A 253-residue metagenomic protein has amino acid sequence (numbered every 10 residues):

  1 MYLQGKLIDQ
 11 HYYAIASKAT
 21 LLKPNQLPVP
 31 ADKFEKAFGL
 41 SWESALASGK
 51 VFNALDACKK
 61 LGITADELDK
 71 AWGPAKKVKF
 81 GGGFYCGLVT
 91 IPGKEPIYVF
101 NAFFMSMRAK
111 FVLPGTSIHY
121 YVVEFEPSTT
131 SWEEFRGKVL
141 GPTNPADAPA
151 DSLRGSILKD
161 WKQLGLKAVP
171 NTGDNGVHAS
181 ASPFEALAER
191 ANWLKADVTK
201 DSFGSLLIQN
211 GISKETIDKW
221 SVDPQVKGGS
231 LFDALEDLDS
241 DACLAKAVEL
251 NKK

Functional and structural regions predicted by a protein language model:
M1-K253: Non-catalytic terminal and connector segments of soluble metabolic enzymes
